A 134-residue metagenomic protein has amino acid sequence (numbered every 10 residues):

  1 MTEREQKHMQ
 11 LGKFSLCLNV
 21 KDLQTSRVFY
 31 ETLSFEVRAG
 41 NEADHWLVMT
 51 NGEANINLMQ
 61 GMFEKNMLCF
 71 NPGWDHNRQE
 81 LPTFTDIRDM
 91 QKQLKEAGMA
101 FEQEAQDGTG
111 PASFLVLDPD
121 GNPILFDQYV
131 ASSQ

Functional and structural regions predicted by a protein language model:
M1-R27, V130-Q134: N-terminal beta-strand motif that seeds the catalytic metal site of vicinal oxygen chelate
F14, A43-H45, G110-A112: Residue-level marker for the onset of beta-strands and adjacent loop->beta junctions in well-ordered domains
C17, E36-A43, A105-Q106, A131-S133: Conserved catalytic-core motifs of GNAT/GCN5-like acyltransferases
K21-Q24, M62-F63, F70-D120: Vicinal oxygen chelate
L23-L33, P123: Conserved active-site alpha-helix within GNAT-family acetyltransferase domains
E31-R38, M99: Conserved acetyl-CoA-binding loop of GNAT-fold acetyltransferases
E36-R78, P123-Q128: Conserved short beta-strand elements that form part of the metal-binding/catalytic scaffold of enzyme active sites
